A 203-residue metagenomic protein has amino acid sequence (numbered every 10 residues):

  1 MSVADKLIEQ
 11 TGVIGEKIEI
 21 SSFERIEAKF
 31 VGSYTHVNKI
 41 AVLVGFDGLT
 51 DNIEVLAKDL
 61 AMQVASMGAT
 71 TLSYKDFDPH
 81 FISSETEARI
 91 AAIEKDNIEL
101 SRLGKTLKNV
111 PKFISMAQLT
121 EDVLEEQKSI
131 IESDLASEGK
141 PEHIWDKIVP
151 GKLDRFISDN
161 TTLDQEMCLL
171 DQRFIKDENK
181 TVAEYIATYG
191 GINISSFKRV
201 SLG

Functional and structural regions predicted by a protein language model:
M1-G203: N-terminal assembly/interaction segments in proteins that build large macromolecular machines
